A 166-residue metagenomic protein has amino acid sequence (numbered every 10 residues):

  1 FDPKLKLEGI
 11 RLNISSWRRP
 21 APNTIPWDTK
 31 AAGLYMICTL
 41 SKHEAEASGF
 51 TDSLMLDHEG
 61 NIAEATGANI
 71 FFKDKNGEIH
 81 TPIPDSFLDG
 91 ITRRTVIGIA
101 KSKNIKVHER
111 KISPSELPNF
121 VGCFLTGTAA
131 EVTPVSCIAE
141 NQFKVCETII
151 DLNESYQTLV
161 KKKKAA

Functional and structural regions predicted by a protein language model:
F1-A166: Helix-start/capping segments and mature chain N-termini
